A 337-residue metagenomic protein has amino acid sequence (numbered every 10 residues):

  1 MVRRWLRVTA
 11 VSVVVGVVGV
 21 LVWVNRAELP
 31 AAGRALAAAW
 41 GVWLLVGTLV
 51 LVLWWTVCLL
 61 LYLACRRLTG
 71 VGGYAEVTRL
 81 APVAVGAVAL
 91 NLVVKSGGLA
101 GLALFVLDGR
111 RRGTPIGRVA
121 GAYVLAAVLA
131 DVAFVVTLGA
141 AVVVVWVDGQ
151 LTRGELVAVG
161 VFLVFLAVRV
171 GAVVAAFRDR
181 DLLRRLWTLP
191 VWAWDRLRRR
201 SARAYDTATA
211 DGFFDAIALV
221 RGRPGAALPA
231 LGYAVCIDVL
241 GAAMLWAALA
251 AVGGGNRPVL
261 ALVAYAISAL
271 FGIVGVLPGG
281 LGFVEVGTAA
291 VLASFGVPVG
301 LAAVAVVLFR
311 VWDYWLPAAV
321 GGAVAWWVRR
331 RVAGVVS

Functional and structural regions predicted by a protein language model:
M1-R34, A87-R200, L277, L281-S337: Transmembrane helix-loop-helix hairpins in multi-pass inner-membrane proteins
L6, A38-T48, A218-G232: Membrane-interface helix starts
V18, V57-C65, F105, G241-A248 (+2 more regions): Hydrophobic/aromatic residues in alpha-helical transmembrane segments
P30-A38, G109, T209-R221: A short amphipathic helical element positioned immediately N-terminal to and/or at the very start of a transmembrane
W40-V42, V71-P82, P115-I116, L151-G154 (+3 more regions): Membrane-helix interface segments
C58-G86, A248-A264: Membrane-embedded helical hairpins/re-entrant loop segments and their flanking transmembrane helices within multi-pass
F214-I267: Transmembrane helical segments that form the transport core of multi-pass membrane transport proteins
